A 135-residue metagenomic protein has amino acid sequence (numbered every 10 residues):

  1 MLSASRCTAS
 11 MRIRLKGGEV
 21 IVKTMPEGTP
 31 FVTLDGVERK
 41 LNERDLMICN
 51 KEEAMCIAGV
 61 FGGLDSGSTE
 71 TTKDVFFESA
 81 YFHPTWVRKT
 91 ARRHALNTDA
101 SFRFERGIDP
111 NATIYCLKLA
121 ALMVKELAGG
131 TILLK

Functional and structural regions predicted by a protein language model:
M1-K135: RNA/tRNA-interacting regions in translation and RNA-turnover enzymes
